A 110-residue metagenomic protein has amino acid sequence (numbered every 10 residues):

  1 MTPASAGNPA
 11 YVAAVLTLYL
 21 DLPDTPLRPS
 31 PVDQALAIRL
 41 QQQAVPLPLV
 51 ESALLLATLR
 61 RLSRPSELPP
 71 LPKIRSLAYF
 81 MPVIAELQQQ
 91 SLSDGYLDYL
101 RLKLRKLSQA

Functional and structural regions predicted by a protein language model:
T2-A110: Intrinsically disordered, low-complexity, basic-enriched segments
